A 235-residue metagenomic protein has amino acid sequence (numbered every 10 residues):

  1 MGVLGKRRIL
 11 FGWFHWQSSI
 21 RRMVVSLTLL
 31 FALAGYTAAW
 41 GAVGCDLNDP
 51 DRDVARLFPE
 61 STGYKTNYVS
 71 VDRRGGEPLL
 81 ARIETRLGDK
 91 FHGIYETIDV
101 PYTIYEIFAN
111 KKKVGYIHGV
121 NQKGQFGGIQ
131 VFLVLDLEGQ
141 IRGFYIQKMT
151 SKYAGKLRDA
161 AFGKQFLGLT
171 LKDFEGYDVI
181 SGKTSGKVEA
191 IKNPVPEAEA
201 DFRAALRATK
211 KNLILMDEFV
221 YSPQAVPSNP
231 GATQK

Functional and structural regions predicted by a protein language model:
G2-V3, F11-Q17, R22-S26, G35-Q130 (+1 more regions): Intrinsically disordered terminal and processing segments
